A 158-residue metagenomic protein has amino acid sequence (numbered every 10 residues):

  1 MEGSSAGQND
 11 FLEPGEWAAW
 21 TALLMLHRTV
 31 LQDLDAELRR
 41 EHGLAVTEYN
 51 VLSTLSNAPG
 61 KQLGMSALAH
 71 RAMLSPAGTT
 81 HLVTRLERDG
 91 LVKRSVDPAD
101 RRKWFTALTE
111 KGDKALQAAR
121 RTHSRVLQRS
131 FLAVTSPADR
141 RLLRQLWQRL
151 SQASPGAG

Functional and structural regions predicted by a protein language model:
M1-H42, D89: N-terminal leader segment of winged-helix/HTH proteins
M1-P14, P137-G158: C-terminal regulatory/oligomerization modules of transcriptional regulators
E2-G7, T84-R141: Charged, amphipathic alpha-helical coiled-coil/dimerization segments
G15, T47-Y49, K111, D139: N-terminal positioning helix adjacent to the helix-turn-helix/winged-helix DNA-binding module
L24, R28, S53-N57, R120: Short, locally clustered residues in the helix-turn-helix/winged-helix DNA-binding domain
Q32-S75: N-terminal helix-turn-helix DNA-binding core of bacterial DNA-binding proteins
M65, V83-T84: Short, hydrophobic-biased segments on the C-terminal half of alpha helices that form "recognition helices"
